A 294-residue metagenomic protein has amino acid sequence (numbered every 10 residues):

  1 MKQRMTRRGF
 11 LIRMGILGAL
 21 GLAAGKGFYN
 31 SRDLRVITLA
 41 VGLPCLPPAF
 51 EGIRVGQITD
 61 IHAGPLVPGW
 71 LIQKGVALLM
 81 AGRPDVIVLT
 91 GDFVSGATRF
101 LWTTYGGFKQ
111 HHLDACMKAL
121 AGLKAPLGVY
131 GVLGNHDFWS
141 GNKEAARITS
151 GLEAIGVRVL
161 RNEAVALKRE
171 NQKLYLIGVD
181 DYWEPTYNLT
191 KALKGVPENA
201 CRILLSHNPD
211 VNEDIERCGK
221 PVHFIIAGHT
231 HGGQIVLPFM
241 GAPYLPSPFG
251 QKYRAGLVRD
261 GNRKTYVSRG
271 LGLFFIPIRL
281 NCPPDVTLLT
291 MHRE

Functional and structural regions predicted by a protein language model:
M1-G18: N-terminal secretory signal peptides and thylakoid transit peptides that target proteins across membranes
S31-G82, R99-F100: N-terminal signal-anchor transmembrane helix
L43-V55, V165-L176, P197-E198, R259-K264: Beta-strand-turn-beta hairpins that frame and shape the catalytic cleft of phosphate-ester-processing enzymes
G52-H62, K173-D181, I203-H207, K264-R269: Active-site-proximal beta-strand elements of phosphoester/diester hydrolases
I58-T59, I87-G91, G128-N135, L160-N162 (+3 more regions): Active-site neighborhood of phospho(di)ester-bond hydrolases with catalytic His/Asp-centered motifs
L71-K168: Core catalytic region of metal-dependent phosphoesterases/phosphodiesterases, especially metallo-beta-lactamase-like
G141, A146-V157, R169-R217, R279: Binuclear metal-dependent hydrolase catalytic cores centered on His/Asp/Glu-rich metal-binding motifs
P209-T287: Conserved beta-sheet core of the metallophosphoesterase superfamily
